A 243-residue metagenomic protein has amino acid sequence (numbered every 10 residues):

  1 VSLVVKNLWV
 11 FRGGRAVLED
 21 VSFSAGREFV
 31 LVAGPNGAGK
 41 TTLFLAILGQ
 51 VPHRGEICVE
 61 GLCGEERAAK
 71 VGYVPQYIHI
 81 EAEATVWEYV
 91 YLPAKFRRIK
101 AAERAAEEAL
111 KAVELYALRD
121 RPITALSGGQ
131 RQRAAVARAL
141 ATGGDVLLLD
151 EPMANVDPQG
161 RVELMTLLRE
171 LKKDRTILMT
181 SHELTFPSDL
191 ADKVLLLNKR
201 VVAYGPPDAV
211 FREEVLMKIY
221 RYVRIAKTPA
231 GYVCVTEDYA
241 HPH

Functional and structural regions predicted by a protein language model:
L48: Helix-to-loop junction immediately C-terminal to a conserved catalytic motif
H53-A69: Conserved ABC transporter NBD signature motif
E103-L118: Conserved ABC ATPase "signature" region
P122-L126, Q130: Conserved ABC ATPase signature
L147-E151: Catalytic Walker B motif of ABC-type/P-loop ATPase nucleotide-binding domains
L195, K199-A209: Conserved switch/coupling elements of ABC/ABC-like ATPase nucleotide-binding domains
R212-H243: ABC ATPase nucleotide-binding domains
